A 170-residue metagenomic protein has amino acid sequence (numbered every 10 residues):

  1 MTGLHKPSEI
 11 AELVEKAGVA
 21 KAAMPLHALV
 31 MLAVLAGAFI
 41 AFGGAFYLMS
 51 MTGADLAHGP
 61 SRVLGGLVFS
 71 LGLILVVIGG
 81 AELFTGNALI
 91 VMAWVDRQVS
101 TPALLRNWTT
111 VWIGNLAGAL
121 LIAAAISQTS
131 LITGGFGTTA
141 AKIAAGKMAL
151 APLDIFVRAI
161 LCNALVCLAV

Functional and structural regions predicted by a protein language model:
M1-V170: Alpha-helical transmembrane segments and their helix-helix packing motifs
